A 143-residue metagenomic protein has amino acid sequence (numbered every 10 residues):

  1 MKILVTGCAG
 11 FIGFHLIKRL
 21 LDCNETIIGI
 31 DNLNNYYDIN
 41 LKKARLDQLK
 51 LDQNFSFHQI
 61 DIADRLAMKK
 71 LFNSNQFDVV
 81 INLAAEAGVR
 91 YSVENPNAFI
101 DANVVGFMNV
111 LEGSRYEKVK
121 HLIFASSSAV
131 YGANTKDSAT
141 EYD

Functional and structural regions predicted by a protein language model:
M1-D143: N-terminal Rossmann-like NAD(P)+-binding domain of SDR-like oxidoreductases, especially those catalyzing
